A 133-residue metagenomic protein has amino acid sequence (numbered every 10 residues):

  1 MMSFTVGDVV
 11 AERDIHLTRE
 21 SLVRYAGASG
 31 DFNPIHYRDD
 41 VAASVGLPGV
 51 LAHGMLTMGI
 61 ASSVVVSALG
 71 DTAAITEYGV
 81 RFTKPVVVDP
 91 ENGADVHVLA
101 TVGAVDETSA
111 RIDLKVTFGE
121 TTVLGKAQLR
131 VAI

Functional and structural regions predicted by a protein language model:
M1-A52: Catalytic strand-loop segment that frames the active site of acyl-thioester-processing enzymes
M1-V10, P90-I133: HotDog/MaoC-like acyl-thioester-processing domains
E12, I75-E77, K126: Hydrophobic residues on conserved beta-strands that form the core of alpha/beta folds
D14-H16, R81, Q128-A132: Generic structural detector for well-ordered beta-strands
P48, T57-L99: Hydrophobic beta-strand-centered segment that forms part of the acyl-chain substrate-binding groove
L51-T57, F118-T122: Noncatalytic linker/hinge segments flanking ATPase motor cores
A52, A74, T108-A110: Short loop/turn segments at connectors of secondary-structure elements within structured domains
